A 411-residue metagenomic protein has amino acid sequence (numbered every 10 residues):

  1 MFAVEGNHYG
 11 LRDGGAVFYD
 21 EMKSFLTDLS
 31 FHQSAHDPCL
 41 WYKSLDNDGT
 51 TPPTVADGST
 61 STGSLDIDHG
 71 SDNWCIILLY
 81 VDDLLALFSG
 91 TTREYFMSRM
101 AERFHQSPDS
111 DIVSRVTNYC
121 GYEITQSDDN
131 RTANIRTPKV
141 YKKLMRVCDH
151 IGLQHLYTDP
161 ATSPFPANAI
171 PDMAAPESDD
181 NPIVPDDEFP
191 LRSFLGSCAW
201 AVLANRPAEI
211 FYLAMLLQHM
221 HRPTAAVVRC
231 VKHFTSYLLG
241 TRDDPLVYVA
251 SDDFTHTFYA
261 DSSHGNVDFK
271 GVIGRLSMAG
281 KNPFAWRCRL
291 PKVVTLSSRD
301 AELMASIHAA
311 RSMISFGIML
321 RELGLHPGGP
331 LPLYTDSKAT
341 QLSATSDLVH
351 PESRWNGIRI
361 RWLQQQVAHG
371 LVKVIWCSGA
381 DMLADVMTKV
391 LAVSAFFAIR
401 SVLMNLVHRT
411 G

Functional and structural regions predicted by a protein language model:
M1-G411: Long, low-complexity, charge-biased intrinsically disordered regions
